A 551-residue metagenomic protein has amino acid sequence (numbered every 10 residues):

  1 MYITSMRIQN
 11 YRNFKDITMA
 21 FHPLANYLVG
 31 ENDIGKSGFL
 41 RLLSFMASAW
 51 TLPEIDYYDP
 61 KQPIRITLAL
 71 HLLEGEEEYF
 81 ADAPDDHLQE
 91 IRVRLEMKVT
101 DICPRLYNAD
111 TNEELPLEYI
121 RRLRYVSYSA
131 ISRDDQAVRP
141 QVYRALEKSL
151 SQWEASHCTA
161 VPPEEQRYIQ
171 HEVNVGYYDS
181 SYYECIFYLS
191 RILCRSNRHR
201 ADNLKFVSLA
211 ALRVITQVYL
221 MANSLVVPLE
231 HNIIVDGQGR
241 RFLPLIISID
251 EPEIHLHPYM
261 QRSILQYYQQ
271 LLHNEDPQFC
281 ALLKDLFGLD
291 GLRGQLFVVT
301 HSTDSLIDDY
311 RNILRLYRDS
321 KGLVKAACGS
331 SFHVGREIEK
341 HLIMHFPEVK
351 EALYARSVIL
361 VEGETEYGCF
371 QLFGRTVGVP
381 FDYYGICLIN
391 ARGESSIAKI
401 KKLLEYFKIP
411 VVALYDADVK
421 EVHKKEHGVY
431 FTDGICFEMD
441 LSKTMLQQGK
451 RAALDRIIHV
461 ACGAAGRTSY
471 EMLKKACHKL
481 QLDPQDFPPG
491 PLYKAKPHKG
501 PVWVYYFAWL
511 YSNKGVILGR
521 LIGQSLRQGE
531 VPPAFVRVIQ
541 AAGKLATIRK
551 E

Functional and structural regions predicted by a protein language model:
M1-S48, R200-E348, L545: Switch/communication elements of ASCE P-loop NTPase nucleotide-binding domains
L28, V126-Y128, F297, L314 (+2 more regions): Hydrophobic/aromatic beta-strand patches that form the interior of the parallel beta-sheet core in alpha/beta enzyme
V29, G38-H87: Conserved P-loop NTP-binding catalytic core
E54-D56, E74-T159: Glycine-rich phosphate-binding loops of NTPases
Q62-L68, L88-V93, I120-V126, L243-P244 (+6 more regions): Short glycine-/polar-rich loops that comprise or flank the Walker A/P-loop and associated switch/sensor motifs
L72-G75, D101, S132-D135, E253 (+6 more regions): Conserved nucleotide-binding/hydrolysis micro-motifs of P-loop NTPases
Y128, S132-I249: Extended helical coiled-coil dimerization/tether regions that scaffold and oligomerize large DNA-maintenance assemblies
H345-L360, E364-E551: Acidic, Mg2+-coordinating catalytic modules of nucleic-acid enzymes
